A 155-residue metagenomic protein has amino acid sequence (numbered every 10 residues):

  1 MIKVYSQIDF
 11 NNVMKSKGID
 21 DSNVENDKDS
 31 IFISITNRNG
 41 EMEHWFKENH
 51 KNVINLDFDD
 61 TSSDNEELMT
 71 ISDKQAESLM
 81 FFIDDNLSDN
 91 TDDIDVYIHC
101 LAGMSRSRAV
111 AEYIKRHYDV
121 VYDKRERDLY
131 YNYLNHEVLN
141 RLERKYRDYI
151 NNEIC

Functional and structural regions predicted by a protein language model:
M1-I2, K51, D89, R116-D123: Structural alpha-beta junctions
M1-L56: Glycine-rich, flexible N-terminal cofactor/catalytic loop recognition
R38, D60, L101-M104, D128-Y133: Short beta-alpha junction loops
E41-M42, D64, M104-A109: Short catalytic/ligand-binding loop motif for oxyanion handling, primarily in non-cytosolic enzymes, centered on
E48-S62, Y122, E126, Y133-N135: Adenosine ribonucleotide-centric catalytic and binding domains
I54-V96: Helix-loop module immediately N-terminal to the HCX5R catalytic loop in PTP-like cysteine phosphatase domains
I83, L87-Y118: Catalytic cysteine-centered active loop of the rhodanese-like fold, especially the PTP/DSP P-loop
E112, V120-C155: Cysteine-dependent PTP/DSP-like catalytic domain, specifically the C-terminal lobe
